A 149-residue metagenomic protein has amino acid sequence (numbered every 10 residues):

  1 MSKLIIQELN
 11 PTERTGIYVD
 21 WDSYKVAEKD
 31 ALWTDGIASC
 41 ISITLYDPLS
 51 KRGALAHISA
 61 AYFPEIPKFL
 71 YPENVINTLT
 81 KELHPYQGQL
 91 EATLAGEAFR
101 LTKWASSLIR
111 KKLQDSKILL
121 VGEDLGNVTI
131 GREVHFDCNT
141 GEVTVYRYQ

Functional and structural regions predicted by a protein language model:
M1-Q149: Active-site microenvironment for binding and transforming phosphate-containing groups
